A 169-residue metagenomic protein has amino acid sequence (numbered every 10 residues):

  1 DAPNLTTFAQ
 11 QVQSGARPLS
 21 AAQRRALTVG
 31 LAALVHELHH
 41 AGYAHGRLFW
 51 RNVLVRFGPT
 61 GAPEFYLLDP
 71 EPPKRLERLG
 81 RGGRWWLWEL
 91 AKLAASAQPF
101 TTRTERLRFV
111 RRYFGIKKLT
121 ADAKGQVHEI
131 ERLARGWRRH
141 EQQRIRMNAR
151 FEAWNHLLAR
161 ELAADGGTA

Functional and structural regions predicted by a protein language model:
D1-L27: Conserved structural core of kinase catalytic domains
P3-A9, R75, A134-R146: Active-site catalytic-loop/activation-segment of kinase and kinase-like phosphoryl-transfer enzymes
L34-L38: Conserved hydrophobic alpha-helix
H40-W50: Catalytic-loop of the protein kinase fold
N52-L67: Conserved protein kinase catalytic/activation segment
P63-G136: C-lobe/activation-segment region of protein kinase-like
R139-T168: ATP/Mg2+ or Mg2+-diphosphate-binding catalytic cores that bind nucleotide phosphates or diphosphates via glycine-rich
